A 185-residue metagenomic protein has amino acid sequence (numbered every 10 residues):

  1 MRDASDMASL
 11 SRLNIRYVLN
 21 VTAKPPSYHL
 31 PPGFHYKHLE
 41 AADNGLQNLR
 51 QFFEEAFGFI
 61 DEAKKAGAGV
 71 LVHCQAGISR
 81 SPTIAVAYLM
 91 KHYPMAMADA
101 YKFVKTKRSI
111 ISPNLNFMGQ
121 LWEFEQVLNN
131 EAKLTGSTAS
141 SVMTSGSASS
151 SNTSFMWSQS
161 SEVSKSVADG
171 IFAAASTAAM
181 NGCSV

Functional and structural regions predicted by a protein language model:
M1-T22, F52-F57: Eukaryotic beta-rich interaction modules
R2-S5, Y17, A23-P26, A41-N44 (+2 more regions): Conserved beta-strand elements of beta-rich interaction domains across eukaryotes, especially beta-propellers
M7-A8, F57-G69, I84-V185: PTP/DSP superfamily signal
L10, P25-F34: Short loop/helix-cap segments at secondary-structure boundaries that form the rim of catalytic
L30-L39, M97-V104: Surface-exposed beta-strand-to-loop junctions that form interaction patches on eukaryotic regulatory domains
K37-V70: Helix-loop module immediately N-terminal to the HCX5R catalytic loop in PTP-like cysteine phosphatase domains
G69-H73, G77: Alpha/beta-hydrolase fold nucleophile elbow
